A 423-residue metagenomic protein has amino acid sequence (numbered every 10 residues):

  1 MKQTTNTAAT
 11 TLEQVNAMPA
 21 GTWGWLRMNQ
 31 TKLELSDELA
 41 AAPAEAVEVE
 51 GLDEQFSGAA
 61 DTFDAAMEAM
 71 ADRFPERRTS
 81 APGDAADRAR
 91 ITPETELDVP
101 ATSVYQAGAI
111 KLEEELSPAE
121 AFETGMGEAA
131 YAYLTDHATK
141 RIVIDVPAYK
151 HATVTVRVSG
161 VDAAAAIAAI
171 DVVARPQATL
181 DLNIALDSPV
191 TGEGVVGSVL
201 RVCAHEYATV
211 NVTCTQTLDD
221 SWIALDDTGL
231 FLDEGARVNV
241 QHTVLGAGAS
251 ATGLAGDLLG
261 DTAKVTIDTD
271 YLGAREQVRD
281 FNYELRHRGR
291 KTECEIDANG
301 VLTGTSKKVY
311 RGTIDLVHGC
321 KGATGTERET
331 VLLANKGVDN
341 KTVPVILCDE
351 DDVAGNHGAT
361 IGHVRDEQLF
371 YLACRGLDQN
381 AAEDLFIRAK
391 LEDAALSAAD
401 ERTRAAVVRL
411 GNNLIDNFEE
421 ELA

Functional and structural regions predicted by a protein language model:
M1-C203, Y207-T209, C214-Q216: Short, low-to-moderate order helix/coil transition modules at the start of elongated helical scaffolds
A8, A121-F370, C374-R375, L391 (+1 more regions): Conserved beta-strand/loop scaffold segments within soluble protein domains that form the structured core and edges
